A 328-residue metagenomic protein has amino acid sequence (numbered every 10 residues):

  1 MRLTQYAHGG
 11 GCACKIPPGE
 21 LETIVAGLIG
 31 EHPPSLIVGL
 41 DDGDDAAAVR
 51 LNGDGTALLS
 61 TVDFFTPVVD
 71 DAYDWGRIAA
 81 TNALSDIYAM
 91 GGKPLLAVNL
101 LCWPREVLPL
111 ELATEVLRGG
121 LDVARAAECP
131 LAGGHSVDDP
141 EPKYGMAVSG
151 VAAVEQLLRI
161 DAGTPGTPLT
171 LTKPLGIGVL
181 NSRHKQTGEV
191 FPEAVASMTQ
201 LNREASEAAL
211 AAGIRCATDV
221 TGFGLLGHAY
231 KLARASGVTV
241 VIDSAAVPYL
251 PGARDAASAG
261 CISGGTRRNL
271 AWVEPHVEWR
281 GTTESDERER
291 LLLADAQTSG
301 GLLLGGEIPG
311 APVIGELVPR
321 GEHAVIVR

Functional and structural regions predicted by a protein language model:
M1-A89, T164-T170, P312-L317, E322: N-terminal glycine-rich phosphate/pyrophosphate-binding loops that anchor nucleotide-derived ligands and cofactors
R2-G9, E20-T23, G55, R105-P130 (+3 more regions): Glycine-/charge-enriched secondary-structure boundary and capping motifs
I16, G150, G305-E307: Short beta-strand-to-loop capping motifs
L36-V38, A46-R50, S85-Y88, L121 (+6 more regions): A generic local secondary-structure boundary/capping motif
A47-S60, T199-A205, A271-T283: Acidic-glycine-rich active-site phosphate/pyrophosphate-binding loop
L51-V69, D74-R77, K93-V190, E316: Glycine-rich anion-binding loops of enzyme active sites
A72-V98, E115-A126, L201-R215, L225-K231: Small-aliphatic-rich amphipathic alpha-helix that forms the alpha element of a beta-alpha
A147-L157, E189-L210, S285-D286: Active-site glycine-rich loop that binds ribose-phosphate moieties when present
